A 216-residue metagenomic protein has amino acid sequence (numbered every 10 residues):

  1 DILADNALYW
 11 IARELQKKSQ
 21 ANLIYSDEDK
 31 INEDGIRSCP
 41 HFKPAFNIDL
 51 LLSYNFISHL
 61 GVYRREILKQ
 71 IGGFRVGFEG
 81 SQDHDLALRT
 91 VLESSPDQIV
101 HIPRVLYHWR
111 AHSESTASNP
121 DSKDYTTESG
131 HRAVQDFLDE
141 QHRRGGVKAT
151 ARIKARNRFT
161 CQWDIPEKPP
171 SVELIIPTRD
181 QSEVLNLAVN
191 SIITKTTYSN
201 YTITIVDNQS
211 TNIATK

Functional and structural regions predicted by a protein language model:
D1-I2, I205-K216: A conserved acidic beta->alpha catalytic loop
I2-P40, E66, P96-D97, R110-H112: Conserved donor NDP-sugar-binding/catalytic core segment of glycosyltransferases
I11, Q82-E93, G130, A188-I192: Structural preference for long, well-ordered alpha-helical segments in enzyme cores
K17, N190-N200: Short, acidic, metal-binding catalytic loop of nucleotide-sugar glycosyltransferases
I31, I36-Q70, E79: A recurrent flexible, glycine/aromatic-enriched loop bordering the glycosyltransferase active site that acts as
I67-Q70, G77-V105, V134: A short, conserved alpha-helix in the catalytic core of glycosyltransferases
V100-D121, I153-F159: Active-site donor/metal-binding and catalytic loop motifs of nucleotide-sugar-dependent glycosylation enzymes
K123, Q135-T194, T211: N-proximal low-complexity "stem/linker" segments adjacent to membrane-targeting elements
